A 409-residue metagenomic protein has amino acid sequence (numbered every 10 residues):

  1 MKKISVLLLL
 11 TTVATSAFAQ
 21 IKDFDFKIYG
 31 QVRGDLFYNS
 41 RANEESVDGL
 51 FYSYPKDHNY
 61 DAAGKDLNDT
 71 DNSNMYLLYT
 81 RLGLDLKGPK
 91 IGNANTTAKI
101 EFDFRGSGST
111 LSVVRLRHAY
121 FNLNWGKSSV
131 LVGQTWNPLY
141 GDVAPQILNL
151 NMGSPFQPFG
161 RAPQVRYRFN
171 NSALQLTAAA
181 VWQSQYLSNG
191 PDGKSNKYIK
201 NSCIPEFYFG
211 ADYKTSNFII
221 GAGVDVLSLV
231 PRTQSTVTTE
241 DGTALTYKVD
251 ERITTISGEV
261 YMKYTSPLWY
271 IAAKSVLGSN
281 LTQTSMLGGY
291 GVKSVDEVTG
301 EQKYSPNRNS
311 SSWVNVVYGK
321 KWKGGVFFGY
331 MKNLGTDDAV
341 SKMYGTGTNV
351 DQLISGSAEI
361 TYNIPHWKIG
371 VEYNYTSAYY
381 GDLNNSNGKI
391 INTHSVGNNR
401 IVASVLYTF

Functional and structural regions predicted by a protein language model:
M1-D23: Bacterial Sec-dependent N-terminal signal peptides
I21-D48, H58-Y186, N201-I204, Y208-I219 (+1 more regions): Outer membrane beta-barrel
K22, D71-N74, S109-V113, M152-F159 (+9 more regions): Replace "Gram-negative outer membrane beta-barrel proteins" with "bacterial and organellar outer membrane beta-barrel
L36-E44, K90, G106-T110, P138-D142 (+5 more regions): Gram-negative outer-membrane beta-barrel proteins
H58-G64, D142-L148, A179-D192, V224-L227 (+4 more regions): Flexible, solvent-exposed coil segments and beta strand-coil junctions, predominantly the extracellular/periplasmic
N95-G106, A180-W182, A222-S228, V326-M331 (+2 more regions): Transmembrane beta-strand segments that form the barrel wall of outer-membrane beta-barrel proteins
N217-V350, I354: Detector for outer-membrane/organellar transmembrane beta-barrel domains, recognizing the amphipathic beta-strand
I364, T393-F409: Outer-membrane beta-barrel "beta-signal"
